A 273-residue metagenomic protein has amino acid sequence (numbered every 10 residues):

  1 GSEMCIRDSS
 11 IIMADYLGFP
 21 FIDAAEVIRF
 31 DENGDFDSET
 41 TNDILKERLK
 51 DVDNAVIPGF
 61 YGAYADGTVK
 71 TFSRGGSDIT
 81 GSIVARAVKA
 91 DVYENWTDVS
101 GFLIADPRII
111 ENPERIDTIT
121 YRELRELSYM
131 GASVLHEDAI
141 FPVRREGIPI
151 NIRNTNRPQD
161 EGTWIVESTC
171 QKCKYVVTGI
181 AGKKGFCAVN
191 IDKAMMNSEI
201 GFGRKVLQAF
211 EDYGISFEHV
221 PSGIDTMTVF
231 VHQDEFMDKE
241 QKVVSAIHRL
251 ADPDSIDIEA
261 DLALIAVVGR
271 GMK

Functional and structural regions predicted by a protein language model:
G1-I140, H232: Nucleotide/pyrophosphate-binding catalytic subdomain
E3, F19-P20, D53-V56, K70 (+10 more regions): Structural motif
L103, I152-T169: Terminal amphipathic helices with adjacent charged low-complexity linkers/tails
H136, G147-N154: Acidic/polar loop patches that form or flank catalytic/metal-binding clefts of enzymes that bind anionic ligands
E161-K273: A conserved regulatory-domain signal marking ACT and ACT-like small-molecule sensing domains and adjacent regulatory
